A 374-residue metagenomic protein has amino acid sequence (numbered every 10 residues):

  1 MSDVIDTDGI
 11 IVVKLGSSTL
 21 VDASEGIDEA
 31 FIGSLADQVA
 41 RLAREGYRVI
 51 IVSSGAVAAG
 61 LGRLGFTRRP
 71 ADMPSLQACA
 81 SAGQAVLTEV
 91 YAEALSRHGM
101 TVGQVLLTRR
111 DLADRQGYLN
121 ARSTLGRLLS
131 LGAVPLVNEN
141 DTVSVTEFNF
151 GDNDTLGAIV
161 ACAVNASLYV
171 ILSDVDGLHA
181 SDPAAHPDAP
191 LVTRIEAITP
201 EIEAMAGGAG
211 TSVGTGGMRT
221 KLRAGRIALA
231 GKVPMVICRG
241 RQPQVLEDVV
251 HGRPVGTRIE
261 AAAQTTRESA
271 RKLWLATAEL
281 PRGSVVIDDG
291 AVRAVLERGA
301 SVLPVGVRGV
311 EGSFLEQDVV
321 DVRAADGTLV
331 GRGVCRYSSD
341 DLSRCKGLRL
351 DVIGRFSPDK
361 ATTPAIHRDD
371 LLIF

Functional and structural regions predicted by a protein language model:
M1-R68, M73-T101, V105-F374: C-terminal catalytic "cap/lid" subdomain
